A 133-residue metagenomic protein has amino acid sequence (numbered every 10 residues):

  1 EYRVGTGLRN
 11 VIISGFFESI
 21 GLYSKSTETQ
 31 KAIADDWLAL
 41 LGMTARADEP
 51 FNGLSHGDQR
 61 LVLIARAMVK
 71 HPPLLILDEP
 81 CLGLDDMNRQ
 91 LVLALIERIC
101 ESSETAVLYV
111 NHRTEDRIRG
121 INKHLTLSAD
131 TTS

Functional and structural regions predicted by a protein language model:
V4-G21: Q-loop/switch helix immediately C-terminal to the Walker
I13, E28-R46: Conserved ABC ATPase "signature" region
P50-L54: Conserved ABC ATPase signature
I64: Hydrophobic anchor residue at the start of the ABC signature
H71: Conserved catalytic motifs of ABC-family nucleotide-binding domains
L75-E79: Catalytic Walker B motif of ABC-type/P-loop ATPase nucleotide-binding domains
D85: ABC-family nucleotide-binding domains
